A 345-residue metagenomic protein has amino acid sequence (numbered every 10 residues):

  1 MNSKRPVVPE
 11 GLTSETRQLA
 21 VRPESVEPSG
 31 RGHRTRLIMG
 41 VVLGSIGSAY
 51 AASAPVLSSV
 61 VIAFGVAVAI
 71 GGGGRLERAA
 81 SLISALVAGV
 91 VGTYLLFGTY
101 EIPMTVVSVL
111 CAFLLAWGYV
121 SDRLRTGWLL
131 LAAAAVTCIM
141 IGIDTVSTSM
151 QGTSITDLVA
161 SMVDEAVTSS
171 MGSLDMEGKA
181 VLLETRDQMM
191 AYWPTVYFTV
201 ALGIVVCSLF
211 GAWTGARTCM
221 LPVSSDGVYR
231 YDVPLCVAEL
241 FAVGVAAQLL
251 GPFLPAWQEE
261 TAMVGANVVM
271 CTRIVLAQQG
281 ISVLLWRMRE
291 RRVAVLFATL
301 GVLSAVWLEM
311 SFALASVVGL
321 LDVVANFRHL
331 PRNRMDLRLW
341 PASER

Functional and structural regions predicted by a protein language model:
N2-G72, L76-A80, S84, R292-G301 (+1 more regions): Hydrophobic transmembrane alpha-helices
K4-Q18, P28, T261-R345: Long, positively charged, glycine-interspersed low-complexity recognition regions
V56-W117, V318-D322: Alpha-helical membrane segments and adjacent membrane-interface helices in multi-pass membrane proteins
A80-V90, L129-T137, A294-A305, V318-L320: Central hydrophobic cores of alpha-helical transmembrane segments in multi-pass integral membrane proteins
G92-F97, P103-T148: Short helix-perturbing small/polar motifs within transmembrane alpha-helices
G142-Y192: Membrane-interface interhelical loops and short interface/amphipathic helices in multi-pass inner-membrane
P194-M220: Transmembrane alpha-helical segments in integral membrane proteins
L221-V275, Q279-V283: Small-residue-rich helix-loop
